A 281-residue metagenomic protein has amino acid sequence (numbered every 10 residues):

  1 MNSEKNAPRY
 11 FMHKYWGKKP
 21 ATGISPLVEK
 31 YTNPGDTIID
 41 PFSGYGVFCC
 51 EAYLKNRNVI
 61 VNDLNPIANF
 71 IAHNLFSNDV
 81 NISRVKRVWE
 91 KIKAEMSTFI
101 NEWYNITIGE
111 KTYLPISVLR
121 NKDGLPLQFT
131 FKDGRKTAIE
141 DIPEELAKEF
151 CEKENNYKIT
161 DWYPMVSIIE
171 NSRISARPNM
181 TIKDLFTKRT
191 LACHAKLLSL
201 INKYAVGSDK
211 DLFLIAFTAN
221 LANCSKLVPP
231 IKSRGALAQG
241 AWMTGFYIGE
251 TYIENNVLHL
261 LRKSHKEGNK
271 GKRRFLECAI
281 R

Functional and structural regions predicted by a protein language model:
M1-P34, I38, F48-C49, Y53-R281: Nucleic-acid modification enzymes, centered on SAM-dependent nucleic-acid methyltransferases
F42-G46: Class I SAM-dependent methyltransferase "Motif I" SAM/SAH-binding loop
